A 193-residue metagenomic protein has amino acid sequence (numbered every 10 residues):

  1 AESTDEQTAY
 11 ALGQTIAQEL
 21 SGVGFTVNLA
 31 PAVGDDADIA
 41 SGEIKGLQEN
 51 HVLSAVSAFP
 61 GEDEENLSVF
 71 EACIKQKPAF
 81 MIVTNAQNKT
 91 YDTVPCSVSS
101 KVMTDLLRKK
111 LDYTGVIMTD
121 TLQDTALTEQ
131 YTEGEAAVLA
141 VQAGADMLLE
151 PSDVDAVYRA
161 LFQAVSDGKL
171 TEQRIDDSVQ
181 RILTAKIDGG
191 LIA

Functional and structural regions predicted by a protein language model:
E2-T15, A37-D38: Glycine-rich anion/phosphate-binding loops
L12-E19, V23, V69: Short, charged beta->alpha transition segments
E19-D35: Active-site groove signature of glycoside hydrolases
L29-V33, P60, I192-A193: Flexible hinge/switch segments at interdomain interfaces of large molecular machines
D36-Q163, K169-R174, R181: Second-shell residues forming the walls of enzyme active-site clefts
S166-I175, I187-A193: Acidic, glycine-enriched loop/beta-strand segments at the rims of small-molecule binding/catalytic pockets
V179-K186: Short amphipathic alpha-helical coiled-coil/interface segments
